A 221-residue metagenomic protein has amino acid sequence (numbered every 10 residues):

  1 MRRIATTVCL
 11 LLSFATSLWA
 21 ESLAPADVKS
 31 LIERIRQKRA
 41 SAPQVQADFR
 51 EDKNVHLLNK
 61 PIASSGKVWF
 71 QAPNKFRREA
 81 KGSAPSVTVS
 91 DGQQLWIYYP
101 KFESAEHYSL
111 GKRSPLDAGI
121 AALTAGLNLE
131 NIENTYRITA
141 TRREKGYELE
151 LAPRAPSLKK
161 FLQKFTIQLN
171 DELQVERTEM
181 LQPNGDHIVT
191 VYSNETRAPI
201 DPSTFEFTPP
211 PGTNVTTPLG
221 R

Functional and structural regions predicted by a protein language model:
M1-I4: Positively charged n-region of N-terminal signal peptides that target proteins for export
T7-S17: Bacterial N-terminal signal peptides
L18-P61, K75, P209-R221: N-terminal leader/targeting segments and the immediate start of mature chains
A42-Q44, A63-S65, Q71-P73, S83 (+5 more regions): Extracytoplasmic
V55-L57, R77, A84-S86, I97 (+4 more regions): Short beta-strands and strand-coil junctions in structured, solvent-facing domains, enriched
K67-G119, H187-I188: An acidic-aromatic
Y98-P100, A105-T141, E148-E150: Extracytoplasmic segments of membrane-associated envelope/inner-membrane machinery
E106, N131-G220: Gly/Pro-enriched, hydrophobic low-complexity segments that function as extracytoplasmic propeptides/linkers
